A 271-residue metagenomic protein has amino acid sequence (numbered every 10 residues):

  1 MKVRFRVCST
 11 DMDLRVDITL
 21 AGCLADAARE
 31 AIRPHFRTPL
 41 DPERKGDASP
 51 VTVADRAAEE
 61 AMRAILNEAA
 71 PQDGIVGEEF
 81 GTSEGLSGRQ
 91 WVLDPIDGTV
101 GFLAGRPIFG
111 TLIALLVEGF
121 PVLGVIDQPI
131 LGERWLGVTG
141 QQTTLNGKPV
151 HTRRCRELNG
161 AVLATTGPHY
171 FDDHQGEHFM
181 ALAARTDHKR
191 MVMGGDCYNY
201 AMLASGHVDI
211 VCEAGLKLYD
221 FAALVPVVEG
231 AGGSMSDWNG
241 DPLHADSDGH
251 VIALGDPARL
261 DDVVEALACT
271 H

Functional and structural regions predicted by a protein language model:
K2-C23, E177, A181, A201-H271: Oxyanion/phosphate-interacting regions
K2-I96: N-terminal subdomain of lithium-sensitive/metallo-dependent phosphomonoesterases centered on the IMPase/IPPase/PAP
I32, D55, L66, T99 (+5 more regions): Residue-level signal for inorganic ion chemistry
R56, E79, P95-G98, P129 (+4 more regions): Generic detector of well-ordered alpha-helical packing
Q72-G74, K189, D209, S234: Residue-level detector of anion-binding/catalytic polar loops
I75-G77, M191-G194, C212: General beta-strand structural signal in soluble alpha/beta enzymes
Q90-P129: Glycine-rich active-site/cofactor-binding loop and its immediate structural neighborhood
A114-Y200, D248-H271: Acidic beta-strand-loop-alpha-helix segment within the catalytic core of divalent metal-dependent phosphate-processing
